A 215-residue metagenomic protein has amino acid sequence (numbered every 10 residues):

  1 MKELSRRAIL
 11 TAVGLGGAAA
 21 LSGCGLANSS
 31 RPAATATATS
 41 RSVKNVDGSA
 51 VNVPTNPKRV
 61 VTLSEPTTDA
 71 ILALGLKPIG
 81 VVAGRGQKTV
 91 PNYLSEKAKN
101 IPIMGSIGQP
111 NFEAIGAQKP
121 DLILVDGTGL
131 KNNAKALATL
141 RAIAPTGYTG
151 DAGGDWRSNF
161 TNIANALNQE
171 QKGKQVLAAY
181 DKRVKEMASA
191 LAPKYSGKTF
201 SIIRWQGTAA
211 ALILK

Functional and structural regions predicted by a protein language model:
M1-P66, K172-S201: Bacterial Sec-exported substrate-binding components of ABC uptake systems
P66-D69, G84-Q87, G129-K131, A152-W156 (+1 more regions): Solvent-exposed loop/turn segments at secondary-structure junctions within structured extracellular/periplasmic domains
T67-A114, G127-G129: A short, structured surface patch at a secondary-structure boundary
K119-V125: Proline-aspartate-enriched helix->loop->beta-strand connector
L130-T139: A ligand-binding cleft/hinge motif common to bilobed small-molecule-binding domains
T139-T208: Extracytoplasmic substrate-binding proteins
L212-K215: Alpha-helical, coiled-coil/dimerization segments enriched in small aliphatic residues
